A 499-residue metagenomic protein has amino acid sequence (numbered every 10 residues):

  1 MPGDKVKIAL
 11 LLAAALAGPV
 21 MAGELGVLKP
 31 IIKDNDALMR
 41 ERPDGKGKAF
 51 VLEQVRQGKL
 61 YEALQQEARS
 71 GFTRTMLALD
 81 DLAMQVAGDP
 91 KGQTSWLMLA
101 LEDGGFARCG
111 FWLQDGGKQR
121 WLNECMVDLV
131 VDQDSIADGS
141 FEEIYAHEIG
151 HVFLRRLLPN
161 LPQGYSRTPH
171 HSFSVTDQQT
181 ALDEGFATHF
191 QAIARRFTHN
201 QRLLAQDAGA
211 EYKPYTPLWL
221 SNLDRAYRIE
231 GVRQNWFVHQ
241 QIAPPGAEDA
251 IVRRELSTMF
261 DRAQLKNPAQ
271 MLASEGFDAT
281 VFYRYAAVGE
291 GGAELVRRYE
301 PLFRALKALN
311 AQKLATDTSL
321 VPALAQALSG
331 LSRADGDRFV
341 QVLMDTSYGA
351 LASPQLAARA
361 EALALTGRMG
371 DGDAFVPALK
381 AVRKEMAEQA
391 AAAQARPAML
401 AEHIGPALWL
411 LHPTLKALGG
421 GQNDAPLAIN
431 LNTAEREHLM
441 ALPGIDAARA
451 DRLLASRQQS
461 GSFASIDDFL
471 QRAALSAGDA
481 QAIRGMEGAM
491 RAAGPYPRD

Functional and structural regions predicted by a protein language model:
A17-P19: N-terminal signal peptide c-region/cleavage motif recognized by signal peptidases
G23-A78: Acidic/polar low-complexity interaction segments
E62-V130, D134-D138, E142: Auxiliary, metal-adjacent structural segments of Zn-dependent hydrolase domains
E143-N160, E184-T188, A192: Active-site recognition of the HExxH zinc-binding catalytic motif
G164-A390: Replace "(M1/M4/M9/M12/WLM)" with "(e.g., M1/M4/M8/M9/M12/M26/WLM)" and add "not limited to" to clarify scope
H412, K416-G420, L470-D499: Alpha-helical interaction/regulatory segments in DNA maintenance proteins
D446-R449, S476: Small-residue hinge/turn detector
R449, L454-I466: Residue-level signature of tetratricopeptide-repeat
